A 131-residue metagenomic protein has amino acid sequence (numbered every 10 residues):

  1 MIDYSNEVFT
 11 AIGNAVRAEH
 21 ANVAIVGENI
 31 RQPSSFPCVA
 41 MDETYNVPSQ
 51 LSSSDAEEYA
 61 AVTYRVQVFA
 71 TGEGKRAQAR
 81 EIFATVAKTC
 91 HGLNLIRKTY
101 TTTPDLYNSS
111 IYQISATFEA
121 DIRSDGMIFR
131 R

Functional and structural regions predicted by a protein language model:
M1-A11, Q32, N46-A61, I96-R131: Short, charged interaction patches at domain edges and termini
M1-S52, G74-K75, E81-I82: Small/polar-rich, solvent-exposed N-terminal microdomains that initiate assembly or binding
E19, T85, T89, I114-T117: Compositionally biased, intrinsically disordered low-complexity segments
H20, G74, N94, G126-I128: Secondary-structure transition/hinge residues
N22-G27, N94-T102: Short secondary-structure junctions
D42, R65-F69, T117-D121: Residue-level recognition of well-ordered beta-strand positions that form the cores of beta-sheet-rich folds across
R65-H91: Mid-chain, well-packed structural core segment of small domains
